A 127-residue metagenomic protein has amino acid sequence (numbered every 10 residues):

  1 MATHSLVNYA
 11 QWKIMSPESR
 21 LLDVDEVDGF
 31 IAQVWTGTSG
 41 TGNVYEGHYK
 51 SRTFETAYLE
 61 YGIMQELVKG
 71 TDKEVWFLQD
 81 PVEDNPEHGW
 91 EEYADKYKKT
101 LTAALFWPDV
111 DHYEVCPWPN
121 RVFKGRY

Functional and structural regions predicted by a protein language model:
M1-Y127: Glycan-processing catalytic domains of CAZymes
